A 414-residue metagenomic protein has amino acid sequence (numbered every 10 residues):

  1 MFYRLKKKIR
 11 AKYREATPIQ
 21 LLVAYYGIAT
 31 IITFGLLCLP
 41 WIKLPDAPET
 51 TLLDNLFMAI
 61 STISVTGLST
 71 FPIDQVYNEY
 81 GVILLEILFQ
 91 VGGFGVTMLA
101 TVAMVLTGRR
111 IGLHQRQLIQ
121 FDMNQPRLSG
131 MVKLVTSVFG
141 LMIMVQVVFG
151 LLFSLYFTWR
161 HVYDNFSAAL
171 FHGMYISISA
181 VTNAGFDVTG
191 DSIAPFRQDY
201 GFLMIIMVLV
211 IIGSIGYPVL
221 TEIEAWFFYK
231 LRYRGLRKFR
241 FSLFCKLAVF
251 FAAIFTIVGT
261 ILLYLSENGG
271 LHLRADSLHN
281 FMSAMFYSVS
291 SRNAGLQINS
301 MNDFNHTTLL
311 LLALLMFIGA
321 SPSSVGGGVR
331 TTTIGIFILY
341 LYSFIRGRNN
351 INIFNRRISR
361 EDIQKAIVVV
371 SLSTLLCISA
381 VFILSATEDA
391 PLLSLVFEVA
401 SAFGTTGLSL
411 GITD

Functional and structural regions predicted by a protein language model:
M1-D414: Membrane-proximal intracellular helices of multi-pass ion channels
